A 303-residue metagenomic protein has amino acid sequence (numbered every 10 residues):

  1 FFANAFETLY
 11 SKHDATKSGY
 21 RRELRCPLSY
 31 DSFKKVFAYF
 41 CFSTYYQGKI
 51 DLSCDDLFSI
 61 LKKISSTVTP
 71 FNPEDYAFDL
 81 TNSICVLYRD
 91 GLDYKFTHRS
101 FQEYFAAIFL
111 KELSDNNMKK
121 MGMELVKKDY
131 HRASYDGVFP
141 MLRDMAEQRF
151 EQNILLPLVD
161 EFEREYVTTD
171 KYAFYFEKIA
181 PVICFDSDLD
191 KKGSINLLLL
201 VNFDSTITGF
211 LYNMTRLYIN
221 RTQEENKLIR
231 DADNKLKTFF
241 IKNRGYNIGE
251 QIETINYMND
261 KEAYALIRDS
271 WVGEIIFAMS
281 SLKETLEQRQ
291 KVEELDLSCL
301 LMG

Functional and structural regions predicted by a protein language model:
F1-Y94, R99-F101, F109-L113, M121-D136: Extended hydrophobic
T16, A107-M258, E262-V272, F277 (+1 more regions): Hydrophobic repeat-domain scaffold segments
S281-E284: Eukaryotic intrinsically disordered, low-complexity regions enriched in proline/serine/threonine/glycine
